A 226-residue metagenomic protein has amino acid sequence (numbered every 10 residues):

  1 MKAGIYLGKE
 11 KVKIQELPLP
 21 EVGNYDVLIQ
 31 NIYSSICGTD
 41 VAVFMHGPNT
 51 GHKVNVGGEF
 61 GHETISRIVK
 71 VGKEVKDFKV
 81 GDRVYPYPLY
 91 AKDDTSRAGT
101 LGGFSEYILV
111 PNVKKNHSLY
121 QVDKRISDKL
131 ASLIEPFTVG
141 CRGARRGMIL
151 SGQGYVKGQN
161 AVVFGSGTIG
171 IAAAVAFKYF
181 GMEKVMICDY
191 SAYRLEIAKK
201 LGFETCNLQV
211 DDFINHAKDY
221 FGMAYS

Functional and structural regions predicted by a protein language model:
P20-S34, P48-Y90, D123-R125: Glycine-rich beta-strand-centered segment in the early N-terminal region that forms part of a ligand/cofactor-binding
C37, I169, Y193: Conserved Rossmann-like nucleotide-cofactor binding loop
T39-M45: Cytochrome P450 core scaffold surrounding the K-helix E-X-X-R motif and the conserved "meander" helix-loop region
Y90-A161: NAD(P)H dinucleotide-binding glycine-rich loop of Rossmann-like/cofactor-binding domains, especially the beta1-alpha1
P136, G165-T168: Glycine-rich Rossmann-fold phosphate-binding loop(s) that bind the pyrophosphate of adenine dinucleotide cofactors
V139, I169, F177: Hydrophobic/small residue at the entry helix of a nucleotide-binding pocket
K157, V163-S166, K178-S226: Adenosine-nucleotide cofactor-binding segment
